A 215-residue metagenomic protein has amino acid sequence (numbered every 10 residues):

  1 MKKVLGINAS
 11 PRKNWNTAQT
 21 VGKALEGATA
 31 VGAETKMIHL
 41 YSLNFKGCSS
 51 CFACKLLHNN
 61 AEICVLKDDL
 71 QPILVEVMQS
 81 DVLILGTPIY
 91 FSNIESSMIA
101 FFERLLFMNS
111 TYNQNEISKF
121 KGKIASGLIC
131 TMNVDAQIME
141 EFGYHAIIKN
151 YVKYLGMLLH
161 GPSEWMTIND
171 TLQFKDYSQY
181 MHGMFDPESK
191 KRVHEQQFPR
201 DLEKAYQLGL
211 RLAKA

Functional and structural regions predicted by a protein language model:
M1-Q114, S178, M184-A215: N-terminal beta1-alpha1-beta2 submodule of the flavodoxin-like/Rossmannoid cofactor-binding fold
A9, L40, I129-T131, I168: Cofactor-binding loop segments of dinucleotide-utilizing enzymes, especially the Rossmann-like FAD- and NAD(P)+-binding
F45-G47, D135-I138, Q173-D176: A short beta-to-alpha transition loop/helix N-cap that caps and shapes the active-site region
G47-S50, L159, I168: A broadly tuned "polar low-complexity/structure-edge" signature
Y90-S92, N133-D135, L172: Short, catalytically relevant binding-site loops at active-site mouths
S97, S110-M166: Short, glycine-/small-residue-rich phosphate/pyrophosphate-handling segment
G156, D170, M181: A conserved mid-domain beta-alpha-beta active-site/ligand-binding segment of alpha/beta enzyme cores
G161-S178: Short, solvent-exposed beta-strand-terminating loops
